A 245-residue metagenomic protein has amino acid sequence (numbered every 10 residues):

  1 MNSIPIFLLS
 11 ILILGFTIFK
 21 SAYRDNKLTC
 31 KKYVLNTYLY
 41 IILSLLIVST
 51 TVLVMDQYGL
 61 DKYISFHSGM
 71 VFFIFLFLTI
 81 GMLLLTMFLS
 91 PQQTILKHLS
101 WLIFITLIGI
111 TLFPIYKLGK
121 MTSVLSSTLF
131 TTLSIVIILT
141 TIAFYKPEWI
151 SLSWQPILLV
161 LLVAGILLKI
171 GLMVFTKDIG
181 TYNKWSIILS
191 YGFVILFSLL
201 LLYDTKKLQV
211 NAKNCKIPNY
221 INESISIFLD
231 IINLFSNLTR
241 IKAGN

Functional and structural regions predicted by a protein language model:
M1-N245: A hydrophobic alpha-helical transmembrane-helix feature that marks the membrane cores and membrane-interface segments
